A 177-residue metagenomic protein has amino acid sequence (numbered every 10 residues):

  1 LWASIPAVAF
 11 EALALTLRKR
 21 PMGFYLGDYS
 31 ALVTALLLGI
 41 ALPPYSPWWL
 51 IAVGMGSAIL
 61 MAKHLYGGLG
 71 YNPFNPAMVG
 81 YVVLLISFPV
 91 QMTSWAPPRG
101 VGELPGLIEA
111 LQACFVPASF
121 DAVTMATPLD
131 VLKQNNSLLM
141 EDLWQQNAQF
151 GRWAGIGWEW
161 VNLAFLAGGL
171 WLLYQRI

Functional and structural regions predicted by a protein language model:
L1-I5, Y45-G54, G151-L163: Structural signature of hydrophobic alpha-helical transmembrane segments
L1-L38: Membrane helical hairpin/interfacial module
I5, A9, V33, V53 (+2 more regions): General structural feature for long, well-ordered alpha-helical segments within catalytic domains of soluble enzymes
V8-M22, I59-G70, L166-R176: C-terminal ends of transmembrane helices
L15-G27, P43-S46, Q149-W158, L172-I177: Short, amphipathic, aromatic/basic-enriched membrane-interface segments that mark the entry/exit of transmembrane
L26-A31, L36-A110: Membrane-interface helix-loop-helix junctions at boundaries between adjacent transmembrane segments
Y71-F165: Long hydrophobic alpha-helical segments that form multi-pass transmembrane helix bundles in integral membrane proteins
